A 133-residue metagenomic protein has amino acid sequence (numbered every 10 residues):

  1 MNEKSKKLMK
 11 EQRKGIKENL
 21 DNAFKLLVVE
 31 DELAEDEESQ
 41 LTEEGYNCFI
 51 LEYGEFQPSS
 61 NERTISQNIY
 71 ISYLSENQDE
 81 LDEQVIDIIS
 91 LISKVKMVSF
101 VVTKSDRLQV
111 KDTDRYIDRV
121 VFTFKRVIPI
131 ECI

Functional and structural regions predicted by a protein language model:
M1-E18, G54-T64, T103-I133: Short, charged interaction patches at domain edges and termini
M1-Q57: Small/polar-rich, solvent-exposed N-terminal microdomains that initiate assembly or binding
K25-E32, M97-S105: Short secondary-structure junctions
E43-C48, T64-N68, I117: Short connector loops at helix/strand junctions that flank enzyme active sites, especially segments positioning acidic
E62-E76: Short glycine-rich, basic-tinged beta-strand/loop micro-motifs
D79-V85: Short, conserved charged micro-motifs
S90-V98: A common structural junction motif
